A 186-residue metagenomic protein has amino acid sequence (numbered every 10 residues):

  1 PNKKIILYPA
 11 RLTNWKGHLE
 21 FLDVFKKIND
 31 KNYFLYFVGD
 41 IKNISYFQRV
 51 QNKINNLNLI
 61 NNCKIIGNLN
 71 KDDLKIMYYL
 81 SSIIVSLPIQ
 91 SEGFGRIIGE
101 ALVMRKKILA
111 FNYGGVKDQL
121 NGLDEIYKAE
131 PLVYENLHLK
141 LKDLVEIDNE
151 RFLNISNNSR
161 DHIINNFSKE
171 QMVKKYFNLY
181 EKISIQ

Functional and structural regions predicted by a protein language model:
K4, T13-K27, Q48: A conserved mid-protein helix/loop that constitutes part of the nucleotide-sugar donor-binding site
Q48-L69: Nucleotide-activated donor-binding/catalytic signature segment of Leloir-type glycosyltransferases, i.e., the conserved
N68-L69, M77-S81: Short alpha-helical donor nucleotide-sugar binding micro-motif in glycosyltransferases
K75, I98-V103, K117-D118: Short alpha-helical segment that forms part of, or immediately flanks, the ligand-binding pocket in carbohydrate-active
Y79-G93, K106: Acidic donor-binding loop of glycosyltransferase active sites
I89, K106, A110-K117, P131-L132: Short glycine-rich donor-binding/catalytic loop of glycosyltransferases that coordinates the nucleotide-sugar
K117-D143: Change "using UDP/GDP/dTDP sugars" to "using nucleotide sugars
E150-N166, K175: A short, well-ordered alpha-helix in the C-terminal region of glycosyltransferases
